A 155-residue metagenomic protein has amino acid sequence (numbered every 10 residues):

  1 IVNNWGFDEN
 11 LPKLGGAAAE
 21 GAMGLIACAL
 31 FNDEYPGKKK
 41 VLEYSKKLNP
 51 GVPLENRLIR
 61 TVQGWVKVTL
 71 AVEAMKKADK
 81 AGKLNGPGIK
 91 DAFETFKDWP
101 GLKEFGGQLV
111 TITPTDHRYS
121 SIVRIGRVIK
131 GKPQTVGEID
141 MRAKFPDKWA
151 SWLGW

Functional and structural regions predicted by a protein language model:
I1-W155: Extracytosolic ligand-binding ectodomains
